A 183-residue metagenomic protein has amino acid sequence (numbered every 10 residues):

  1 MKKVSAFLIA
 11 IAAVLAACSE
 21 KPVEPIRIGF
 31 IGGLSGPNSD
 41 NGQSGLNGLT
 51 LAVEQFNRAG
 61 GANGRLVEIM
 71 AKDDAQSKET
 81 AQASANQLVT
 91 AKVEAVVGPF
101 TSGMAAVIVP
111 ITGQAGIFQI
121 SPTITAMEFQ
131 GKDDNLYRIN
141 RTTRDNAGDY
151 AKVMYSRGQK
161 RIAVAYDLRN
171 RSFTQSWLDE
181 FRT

Functional and structural regions predicted by a protein language model:
K2-I9: Sec-dependent signal peptide recognition, specifically the positively charged N-region followed immediately by
V14-A17: C-terminal motif of bacterial Sec signal peptides marking the signal peptidase cleavage site
S19-G29: Bacterial Sec signal peptide processing site at the extreme N-terminus
E20-K21, D40-G45, A59-Q130, I139 (+1 more regions): Beta-alpha junction/loop-to-helix N-cap segments that form part of ligand/metal-binding clefts
P25-R27, E68, K160-A163: Residues that mark the start of a beta-strand
I28-P37: Acidic/histidine-rich, surface-exposed loop or edge segments in extracytoplasmic proteins
N38-N63, D179-T183: Short, polar/charged alpha-helical segment
L136-T183: An alpha-beta-alpha
